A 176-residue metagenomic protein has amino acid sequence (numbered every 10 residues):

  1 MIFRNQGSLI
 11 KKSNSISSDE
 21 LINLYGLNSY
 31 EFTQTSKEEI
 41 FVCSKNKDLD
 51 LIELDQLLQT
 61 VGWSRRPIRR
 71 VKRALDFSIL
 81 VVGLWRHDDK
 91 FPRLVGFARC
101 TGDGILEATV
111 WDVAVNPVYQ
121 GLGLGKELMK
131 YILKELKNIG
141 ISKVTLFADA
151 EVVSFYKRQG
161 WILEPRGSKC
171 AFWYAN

Functional and structural regions predicted by a protein language model:
R4, K11-K12, I16-R69: Short amphipathic alpha-helix that is part of the acyltransferase structural core
L24-L27, F147, K157, I162-N176: Conserved catalytic-core motifs of GNAT/GCN5-like acyltransferases
R66-V115: A conserved beta-strand-loop-helix scaffold within acyl/acetyltransferase catalytic domains
L106, S142, I162: Short acidic/polar active-site loop segments enriched in Thr and Asp
Y119, G123-L128: Conserved acetyl-CoA pyrophosphate-binding loop and the N-cap/start of the following alpha-helix in GNAT-like
M129, K134-D149: Conserved GNAT acetyl-CoA-binding A-motif
